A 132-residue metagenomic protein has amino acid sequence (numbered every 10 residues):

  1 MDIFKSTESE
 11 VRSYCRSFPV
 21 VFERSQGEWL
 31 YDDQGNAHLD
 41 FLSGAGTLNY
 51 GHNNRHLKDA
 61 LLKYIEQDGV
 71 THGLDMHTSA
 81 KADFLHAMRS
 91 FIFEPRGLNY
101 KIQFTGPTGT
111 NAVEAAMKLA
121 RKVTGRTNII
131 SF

Functional and structural regions predicted by a protein language model:
M1-W29, M76: Active-site-adjacent loop/helix segments that line or gate small-molecule/cofactor pockets in enzymes
S9-E10, A37-T127: Glycine-rich loop-to-alpha-helix module at the N-terminal edge of alpha/beta enzyme cores
D33-Q34: Residue-level recognition of short loop/turn positions
